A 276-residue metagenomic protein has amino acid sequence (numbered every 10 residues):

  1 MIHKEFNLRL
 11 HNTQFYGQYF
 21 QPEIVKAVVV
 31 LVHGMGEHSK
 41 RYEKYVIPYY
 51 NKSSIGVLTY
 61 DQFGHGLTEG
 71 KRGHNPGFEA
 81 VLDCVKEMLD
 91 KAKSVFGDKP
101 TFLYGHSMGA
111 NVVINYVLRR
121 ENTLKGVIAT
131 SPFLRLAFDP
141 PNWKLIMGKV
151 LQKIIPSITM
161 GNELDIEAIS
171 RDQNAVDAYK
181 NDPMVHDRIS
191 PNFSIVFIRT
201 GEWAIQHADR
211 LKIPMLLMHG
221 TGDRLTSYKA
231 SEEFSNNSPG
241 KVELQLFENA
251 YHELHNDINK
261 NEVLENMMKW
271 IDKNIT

Functional and structural regions predicted by a protein language model:
M1-P22: N-terminal cap/lid segment of alpha/beta-hydrolase-fold proteins
K26-G34: Short beta-strand element of the alpha/beta-hydrolase
G34-E37, T221: Active-site glycine-rich loops that stabilize anionic/oxyanionic intermediates across multiple enzyme folds
H38-S39, G66-F96, P100: Catalytic nucleophile-loop/oxyanion-hole region of alpha/beta-hydrolase and closely related hydrolase-like folds
R41, I47-K71: Conserved alpha/beta-hydrolase
L211, L217-H219, D223: Short beta-strand/loop motif that positions the catalytic acidic residue of the alpha/beta-hydrolase fold
I213, S227-N236: Short alpha-helix in the alpha/beta-hydrolase fold that links the catalytic acid
E243-T276: Catalytic active-site module of serine/aspartate enzymes centered on a nucleophile-bearing elbow/loop
